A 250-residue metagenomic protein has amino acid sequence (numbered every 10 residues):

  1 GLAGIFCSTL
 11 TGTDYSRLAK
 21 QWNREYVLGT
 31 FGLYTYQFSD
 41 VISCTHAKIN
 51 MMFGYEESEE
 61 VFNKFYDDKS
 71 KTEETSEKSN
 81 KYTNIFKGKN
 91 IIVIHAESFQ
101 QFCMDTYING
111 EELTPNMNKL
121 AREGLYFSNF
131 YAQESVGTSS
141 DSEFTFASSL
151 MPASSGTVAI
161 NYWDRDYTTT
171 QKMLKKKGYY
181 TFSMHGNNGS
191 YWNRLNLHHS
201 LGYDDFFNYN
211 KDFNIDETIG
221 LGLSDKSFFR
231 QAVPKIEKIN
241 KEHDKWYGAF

Functional and structural regions predicted by a protein language model:
G1-K89, T106-T114, A121-R122, N129 (+1 more regions): N-terminal secretory/membrane-targeting segments
N63-F250: Solvent-exposed soluble domains appended to multi-pass membrane proteins
